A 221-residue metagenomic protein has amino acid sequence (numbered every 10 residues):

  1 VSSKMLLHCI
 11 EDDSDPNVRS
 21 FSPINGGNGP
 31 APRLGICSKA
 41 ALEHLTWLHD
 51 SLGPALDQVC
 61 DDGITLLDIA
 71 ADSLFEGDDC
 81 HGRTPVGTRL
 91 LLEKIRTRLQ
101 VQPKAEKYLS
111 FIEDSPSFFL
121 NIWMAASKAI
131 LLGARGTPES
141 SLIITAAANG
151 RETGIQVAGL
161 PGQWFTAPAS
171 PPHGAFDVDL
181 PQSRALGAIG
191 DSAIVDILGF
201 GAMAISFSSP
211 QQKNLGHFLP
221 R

Functional and structural regions predicted by a protein language model:
V1-D79: Small-residue-rich
N17, N25-N28, N121, N149 (+1 more regions): Detector for Asparagine
C37-A41, V101-A105, R135-E139, S206 (+1 more regions): Short, structured coil/loop segments at alpha-helix boundaries
A40, R135-L142, V157, V195 (+2 more regions): Catalytic cores of large soluble enzymes that bind and process phosphate-bearing ligands
S51, A55, V59, K94 (+4 more regions): Change "in soluble alpha/beta enzymes" to "in soluble alpha/beta proteins
G77-A188: Accessory "access/gating" subregions that flank catalytic or transport cores
D177-R221: Hydrophobic alpha-helical bundle architecture
